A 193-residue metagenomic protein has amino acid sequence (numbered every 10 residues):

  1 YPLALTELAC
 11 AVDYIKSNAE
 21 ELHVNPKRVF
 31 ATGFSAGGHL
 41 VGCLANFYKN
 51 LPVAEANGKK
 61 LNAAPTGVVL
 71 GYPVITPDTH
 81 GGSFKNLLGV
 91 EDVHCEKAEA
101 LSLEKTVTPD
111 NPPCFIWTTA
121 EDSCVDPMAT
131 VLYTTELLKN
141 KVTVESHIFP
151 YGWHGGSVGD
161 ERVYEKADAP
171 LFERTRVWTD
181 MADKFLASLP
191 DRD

Functional and structural regions predicted by a protein language model:
Y1-E21, V177-D180: Alpha/beta-hydrolase active-site loop
C10-G82, C95-A98: Primarily recognizes the serine-hydrolase "nucleophile elbow" in alpha/beta-hydrolase and SGNH/GDSL folds
V29, C114, V144: Hydrophobic anchor at the start of a short beta-strand that flanks the dinucleotide cofactor-binding loop
E91-T106, N111-P112: Active-site nucleophile elbow and catalytic-triad environment of alpha/beta-hydrolase enzymes
D110, F115-T118, D122: Short beta-strand/loop motif that positions the catalytic acidic residue of the alpha/beta-hydrolase fold
A120-S123, Y151-W153: Acidic beta-to-alpha connecting loop that harbors the catalytic carboxylate
S123-L132: Conserved alpha/beta-hydrolase "acid-adjacent" motif
V131-D193: C-terminal catalytic histidine-bearing segment of alpha/beta-hydrolase fold enzymes
